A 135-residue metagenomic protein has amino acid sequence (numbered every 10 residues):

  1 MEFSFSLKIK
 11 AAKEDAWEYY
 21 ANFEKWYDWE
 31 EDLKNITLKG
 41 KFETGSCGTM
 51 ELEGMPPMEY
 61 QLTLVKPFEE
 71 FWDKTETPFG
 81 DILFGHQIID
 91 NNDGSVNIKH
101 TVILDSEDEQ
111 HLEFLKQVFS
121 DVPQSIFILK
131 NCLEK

Functional and structural regions predicted by a protein language model:
M1-T37: Hydrophobic ligand-binding cavity/cleft-lining segments
S4-S6, P57-E59, L83-G85, T101: Well-ordered beta-strand positions in beta-sheet-rich domains
K10-E14, L64-F68, Q87-N97: A short, structured loop/turn motif at beta-sheet edges
A11, D28, P57, S120-Q124: Generic recognition of short, well-ordered alpha-helical interface segments
A16-Y20, W26, L62, F71-D73 (+3 more regions): Hydrophobic pocket/interface hotspot
T37-F79, L83, N131-K135: Glycine-rich portal/gate segments that line the openings of hydrophobic small-molecule binding cavities
E76-S125, N131, K135: Beta-strand/loop substructures that line and gate deep hydrophobic ligand-binding cavities in soluble
